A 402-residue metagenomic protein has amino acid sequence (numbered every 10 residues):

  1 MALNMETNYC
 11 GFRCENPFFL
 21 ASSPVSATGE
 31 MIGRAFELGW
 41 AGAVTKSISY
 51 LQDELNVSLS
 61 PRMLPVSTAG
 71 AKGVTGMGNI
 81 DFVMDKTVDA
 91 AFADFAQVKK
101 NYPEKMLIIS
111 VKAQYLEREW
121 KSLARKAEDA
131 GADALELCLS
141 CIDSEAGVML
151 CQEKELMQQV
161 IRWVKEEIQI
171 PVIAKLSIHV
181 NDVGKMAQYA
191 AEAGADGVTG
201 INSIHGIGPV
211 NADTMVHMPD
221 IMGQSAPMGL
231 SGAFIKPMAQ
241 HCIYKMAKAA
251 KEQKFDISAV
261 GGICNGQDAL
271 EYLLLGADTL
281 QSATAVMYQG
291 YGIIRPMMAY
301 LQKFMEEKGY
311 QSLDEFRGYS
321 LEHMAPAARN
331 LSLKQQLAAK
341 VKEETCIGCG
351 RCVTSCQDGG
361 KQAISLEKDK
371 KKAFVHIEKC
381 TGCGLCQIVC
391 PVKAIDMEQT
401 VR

Functional and structural regions predicted by a protein language model:
M1-F19, F92-K100: N-terminal amphipathic alpha-helix/helix-capping segment at the start of soluble metabolic enzymes
R13-I80, A124-A132: Conserved N-terminal beta1-alpha1 strand-loop-helix module at the mouth
C14-A27, I80, L107-E119, I173-N181 (+2 more regions): Active-site mouth loops of central-metabolism enzymes
G33-L38, G42, Q114-S258, G266-E271 (+5 more regions): Alpha/beta enzyme core
Q52-G70, P209-P227, L273, A285-Y310: C-terminal helical cap(s) of enzyme catalytic domains, especially alpha/beta-barrels
P61, P65-L150, K154-E155: Active-site beta->alpha loop and helix N-cap motifs at the rims of alpha/beta catalytic domains
V66-V74, K236, A299-I347, T354 (+1 more regions): Extended, intrinsically disordered, low-complexity segments
R351-D369, L385-V401: Iron-sulfur cluster-binding cysteine motifs and their immediate structural context in ferredoxin-like electron-transfer
